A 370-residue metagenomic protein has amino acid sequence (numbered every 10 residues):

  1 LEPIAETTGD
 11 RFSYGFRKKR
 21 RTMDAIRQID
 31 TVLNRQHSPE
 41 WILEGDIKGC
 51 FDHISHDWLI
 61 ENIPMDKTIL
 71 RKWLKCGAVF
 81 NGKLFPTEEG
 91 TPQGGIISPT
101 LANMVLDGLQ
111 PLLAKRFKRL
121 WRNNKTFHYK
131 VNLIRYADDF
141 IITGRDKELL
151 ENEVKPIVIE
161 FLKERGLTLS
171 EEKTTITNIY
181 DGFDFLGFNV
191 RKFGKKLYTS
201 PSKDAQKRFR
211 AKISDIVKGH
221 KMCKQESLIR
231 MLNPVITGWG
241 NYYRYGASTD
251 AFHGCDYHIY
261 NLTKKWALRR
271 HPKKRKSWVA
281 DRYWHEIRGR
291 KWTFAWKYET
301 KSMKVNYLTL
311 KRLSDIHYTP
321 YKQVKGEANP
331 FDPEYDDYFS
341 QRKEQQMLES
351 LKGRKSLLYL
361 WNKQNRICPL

Functional and structural regions predicted by a protein language model:
T7-R17, K195-Y198, G219-C223, S248: Short, polar/flexible loop-turn hinges at active-site or ligand-entry regions and domain interfaces
T8-R20, D24-G182: Conserved polymerase palm-domain catalytic core
R71-P86, R230-P234, E334-Q346: Active-site-adjacent bridging/hinge elements
K75, N81, R165-R230, P234-W239: A conserved non-catalytic segment of reverse transcriptases and RNA-directed RNA polymerases corresponding to the late
T126-F127, I134, E172-G182, M231-V235 (+2 more regions): A glycine-rich phosphate-binding loop feature that marks nucleotide/adenosyl-phosphate handling sites
I216-S277: Right-hand nucleic-acid polymerase module
H258-L262, A267-Y359, R366-I367: Extended C-terminal regions of large enzymes
L370: Histidine-centered nuclease catalytic patch
